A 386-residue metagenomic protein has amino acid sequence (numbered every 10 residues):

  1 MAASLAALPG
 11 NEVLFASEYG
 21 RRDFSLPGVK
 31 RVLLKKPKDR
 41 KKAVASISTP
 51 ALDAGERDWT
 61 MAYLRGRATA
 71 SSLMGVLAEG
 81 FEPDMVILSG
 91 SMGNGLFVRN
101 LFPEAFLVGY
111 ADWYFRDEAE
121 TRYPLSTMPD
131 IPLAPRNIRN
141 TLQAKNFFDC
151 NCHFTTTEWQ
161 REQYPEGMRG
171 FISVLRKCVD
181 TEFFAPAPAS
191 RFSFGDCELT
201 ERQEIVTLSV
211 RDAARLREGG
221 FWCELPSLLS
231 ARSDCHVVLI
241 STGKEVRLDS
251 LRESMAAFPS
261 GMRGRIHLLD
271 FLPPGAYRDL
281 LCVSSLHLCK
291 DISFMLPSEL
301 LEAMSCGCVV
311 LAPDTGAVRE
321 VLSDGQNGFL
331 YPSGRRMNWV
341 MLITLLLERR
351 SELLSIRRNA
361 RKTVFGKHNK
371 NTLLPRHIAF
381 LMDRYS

Functional and structural regions predicted by a protein language model:
R40-R57, A105-T141, E182, P186-A187 (+1 more regions): Acceptor-binding helix/loop patch of EC 2.4 sugar-transfer enzymes, predominantly nucleotide-sugar-dependent
W159, C178: Carbohydrate-associated surface elements
G195-R217, W222-S227, V238: Conserved donor-binding/catalytic core segment of Leloir-type glycosyltransferases
S241, L248-G275: Nucleotide-activated donor-binding/catalytic signature segment of Leloir-type glycosyltransferases, i.e., the conserved
I292: Aromatic "clamp/platform" in nucleotide-sugar-dependent glycosyltransferases that forms part of the donor/acceptor
V309-A312: Short hydrophobic beta-strand element within catalytic cores of glycosyltransferases and related nucleotide-activated
D324-G325, F329-R336, L345-R350: Conserved acidic donor-binding segment of nucleotide-sugar-dependent glycosyltransferases
L345, E352-K367, L373: A short, well-ordered alpha-helix in the C-terminal region of glycosyltransferases
